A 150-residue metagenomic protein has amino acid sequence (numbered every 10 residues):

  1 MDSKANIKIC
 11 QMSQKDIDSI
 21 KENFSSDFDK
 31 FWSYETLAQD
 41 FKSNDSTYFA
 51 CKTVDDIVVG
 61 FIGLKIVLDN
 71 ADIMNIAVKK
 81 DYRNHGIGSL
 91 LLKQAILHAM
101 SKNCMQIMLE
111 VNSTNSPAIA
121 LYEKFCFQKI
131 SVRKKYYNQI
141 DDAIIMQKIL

Functional and structural regions predicted by a protein language model:
M1-K15, S131, I144, K148: Conserved N-terminal entry element of GNAT/NAT acetyltransferase domains
Q11-D81, L92-Q94, H98, K102 (+1 more regions): Acetyl-CoA-dependent GNAT
L37, F61, Y82, L121 (+2 more regions): Conserved hydrophobic/aromatic "anchor" residues that stabilize well-ordered secondary structure elements
I73, I107-V111: Conserved hydrophobic beta-strand within the GNAT/NAT acetyltransferase core sheet that lines the active-site cleft
K79, R83, E110-N112: Residue-level recognition of the GNAT/N-acetyltransferase active site
N84-L97, A120-K124: Conserved acetyl-CoA-binding loop-helix of GNAT-fold acetyltransferases
G88, L92, N115-A118, K135-I140: Short glycine/proline-centered loop/turn elements that form peptide/ligand docking sites
E110, E123-I144: Conserved catalytic-core motifs of GNAT/GCN5-like acyltransferases
